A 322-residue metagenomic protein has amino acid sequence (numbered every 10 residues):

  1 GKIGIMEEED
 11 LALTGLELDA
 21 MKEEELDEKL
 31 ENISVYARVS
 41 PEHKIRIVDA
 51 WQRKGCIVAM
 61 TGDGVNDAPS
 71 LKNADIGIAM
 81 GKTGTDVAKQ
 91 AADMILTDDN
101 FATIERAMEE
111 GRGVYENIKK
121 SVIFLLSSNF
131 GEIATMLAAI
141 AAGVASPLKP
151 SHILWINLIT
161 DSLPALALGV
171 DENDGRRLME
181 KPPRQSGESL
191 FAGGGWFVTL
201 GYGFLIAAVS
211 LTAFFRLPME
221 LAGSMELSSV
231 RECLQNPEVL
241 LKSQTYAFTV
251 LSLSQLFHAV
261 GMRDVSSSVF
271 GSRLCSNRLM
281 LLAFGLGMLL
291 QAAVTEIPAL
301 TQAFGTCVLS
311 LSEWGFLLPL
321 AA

Functional and structural regions predicted by a protein language model:
K2-M60, A74, A79-S267: Membrane-embedded transport module
L71: Basic, alpha-helical nucleic-acid-binding regions used in initiation and control of genome expression
L137-S146, A292-S310: Transmembrane helix-loop junctions at the membrane interface of multipass transporters and ion channels
A192, V308-A321: Membrane-interface transmembrane-helix boundary segments in multi-pass integral membrane proteins
V209-F215, L286-Q302: Hydrophobic alpha-helical transmembrane segments in multi-pass integral membrane proteins
G271-L281: Cytoplasmic-side transmembrane-helix entry/capping segments in multi-pass membrane proteins
